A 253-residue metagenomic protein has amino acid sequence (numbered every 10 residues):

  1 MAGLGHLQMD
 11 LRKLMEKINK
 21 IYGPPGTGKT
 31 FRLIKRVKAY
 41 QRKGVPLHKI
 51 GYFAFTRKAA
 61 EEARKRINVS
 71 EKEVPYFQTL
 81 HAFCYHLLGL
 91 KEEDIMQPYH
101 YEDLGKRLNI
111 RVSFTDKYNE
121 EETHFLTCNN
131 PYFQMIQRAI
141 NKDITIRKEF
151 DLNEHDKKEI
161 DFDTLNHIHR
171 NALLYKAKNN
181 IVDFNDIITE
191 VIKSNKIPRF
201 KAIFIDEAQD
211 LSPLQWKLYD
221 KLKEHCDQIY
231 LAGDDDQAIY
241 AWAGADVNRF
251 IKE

Functional and structural regions predicted by a protein language model:
A2-D94: P-loop NTPase Walker
G5-G23, F31-R32, K49, D116-F204 (+3 more regions): Accessory N-terminal region flanking or inserted into the helicase ATPase core in nucleic-acid motor proteins
P24-F31, K35, F55-K58, Q78 (+1 more regions): Conserved helicase motor core of SF1/SF2 NTP-dependent helicases
G44-V45, N195-I197, L222-H225: Conserved catalytic network of the ASCE P-loop NTPase/AAA+ motor domain
L80-I110, I188-K193: Conserved P-loop NTPase motor core of helicases/translocases
H86-L88, T145, A238-Y240: A short acidic, helix-capping loop that chelates divalent metal ions and anchors anionic groups
D94-N119, C226-A238: Conserved phosphoryl-transfer catalytic core
